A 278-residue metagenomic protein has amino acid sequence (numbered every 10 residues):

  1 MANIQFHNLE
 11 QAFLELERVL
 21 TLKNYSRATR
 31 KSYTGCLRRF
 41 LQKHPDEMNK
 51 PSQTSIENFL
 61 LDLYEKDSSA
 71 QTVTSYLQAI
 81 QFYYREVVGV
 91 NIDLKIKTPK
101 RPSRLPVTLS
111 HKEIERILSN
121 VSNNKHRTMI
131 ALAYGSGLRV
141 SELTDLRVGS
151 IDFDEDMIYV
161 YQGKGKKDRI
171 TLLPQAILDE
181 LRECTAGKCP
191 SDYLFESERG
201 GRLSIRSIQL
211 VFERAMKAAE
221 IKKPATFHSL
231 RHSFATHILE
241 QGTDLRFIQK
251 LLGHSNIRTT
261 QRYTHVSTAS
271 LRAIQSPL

Functional and structural regions predicted by a protein language model:
M1-L278: Conserved catalytic core of the tyrosine transesterase superfamily
